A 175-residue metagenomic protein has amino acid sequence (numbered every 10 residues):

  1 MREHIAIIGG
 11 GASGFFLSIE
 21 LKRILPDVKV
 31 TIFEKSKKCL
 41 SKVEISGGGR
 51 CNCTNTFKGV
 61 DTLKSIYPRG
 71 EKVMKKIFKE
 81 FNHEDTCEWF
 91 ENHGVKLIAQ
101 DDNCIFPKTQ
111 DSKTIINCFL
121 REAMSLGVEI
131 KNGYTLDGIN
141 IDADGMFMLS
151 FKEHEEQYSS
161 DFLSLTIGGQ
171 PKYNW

Functional and structural regions predicted by a protein language model:
E3-H4, D161: Conserved acidic residues
A6-I8, K22-G48: Glycine-rich FAD pyrophosphate-binding loop
A12-S13: Hydrophobic/small residue at the entry helix of a nucleotide-binding pocket
L17, L21: Aromatic pocket-lining residues of Rossmann-like dinucleotide-binding sites
I24-L25, H93, L126, E156: Conserved dinucleotide-binding and phosphotransfer motif residues
K35-E129, Y134: Conserved N-terminal/central alpha/beta ligand/cofactor-binding core
K113-W175: Predominantly flavin-linked oxidoreductase catalytic cores and closely associated redox partners
